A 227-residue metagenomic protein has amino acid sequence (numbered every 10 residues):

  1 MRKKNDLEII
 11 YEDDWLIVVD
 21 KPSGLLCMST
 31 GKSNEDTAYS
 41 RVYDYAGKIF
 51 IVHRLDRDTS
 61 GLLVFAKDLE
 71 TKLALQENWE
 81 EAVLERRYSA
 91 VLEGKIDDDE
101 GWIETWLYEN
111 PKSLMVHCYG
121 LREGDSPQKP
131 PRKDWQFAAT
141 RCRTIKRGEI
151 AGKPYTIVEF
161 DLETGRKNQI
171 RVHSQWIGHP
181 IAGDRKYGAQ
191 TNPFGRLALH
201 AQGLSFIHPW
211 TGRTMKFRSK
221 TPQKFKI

Functional and structural regions predicted by a protein language model:
M1-I227: RNA pseudouridine synthases
